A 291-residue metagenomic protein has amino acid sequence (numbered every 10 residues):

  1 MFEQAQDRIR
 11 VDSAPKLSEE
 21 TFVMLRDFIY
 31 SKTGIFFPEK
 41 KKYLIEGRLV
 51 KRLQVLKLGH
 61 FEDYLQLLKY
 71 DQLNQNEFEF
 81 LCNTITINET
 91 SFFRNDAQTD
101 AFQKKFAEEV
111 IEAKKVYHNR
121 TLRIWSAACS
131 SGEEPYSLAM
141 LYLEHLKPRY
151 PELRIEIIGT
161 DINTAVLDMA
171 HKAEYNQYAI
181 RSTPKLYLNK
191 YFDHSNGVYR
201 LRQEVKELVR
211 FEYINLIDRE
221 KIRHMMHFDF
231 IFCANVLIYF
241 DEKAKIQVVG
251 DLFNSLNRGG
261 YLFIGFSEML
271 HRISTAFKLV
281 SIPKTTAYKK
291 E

Functional and structural regions predicted by a protein language model:
F2-R123: Conserved AdoMet
N119-G132, I158: Conserved class I S-adenosyl-L-methionine
A127, P148-F232, V236-Q247, L270: Extended basic-aromatic, gly/pro-enriched interface segments that bind polyanionic ligands
S131-Y150: Conserved SAM-binding loop of SAM-dependent methyltransferases across substrates and taxa, primarily the Class I
F230, I273-E291: Core SAM-dependent methyltransferase catalytic element
I246-R258: A short glycine-rich, Lys/Arg-flanked "PGG" loop and its adjoining helix->strand segment in the class I
G259-F266: Conserved beta-strand signature within the Rossmann-like core of class I S-adenosyl-L-methionine
